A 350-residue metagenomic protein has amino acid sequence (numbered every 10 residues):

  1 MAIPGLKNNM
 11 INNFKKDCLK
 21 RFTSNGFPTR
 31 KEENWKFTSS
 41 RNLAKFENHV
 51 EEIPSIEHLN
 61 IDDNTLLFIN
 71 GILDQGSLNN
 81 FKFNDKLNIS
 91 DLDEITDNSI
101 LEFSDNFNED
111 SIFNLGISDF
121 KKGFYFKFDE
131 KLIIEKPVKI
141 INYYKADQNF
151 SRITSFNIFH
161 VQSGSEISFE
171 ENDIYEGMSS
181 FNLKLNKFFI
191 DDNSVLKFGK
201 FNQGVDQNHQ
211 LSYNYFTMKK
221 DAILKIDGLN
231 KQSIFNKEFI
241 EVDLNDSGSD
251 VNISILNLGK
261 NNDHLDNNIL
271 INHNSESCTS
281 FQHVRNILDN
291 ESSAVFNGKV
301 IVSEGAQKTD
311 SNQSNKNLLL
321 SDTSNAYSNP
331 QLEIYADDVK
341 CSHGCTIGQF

Functional and structural regions predicted by a protein language model:
M1-I117, K122, H283: N-terminal amphipathic, basic helical "cap/leader" segment at the start of enzyme domains
D93-F350: Conserved beta-strand/loop scaffold segments within soluble protein domains that form the structured core and edges
